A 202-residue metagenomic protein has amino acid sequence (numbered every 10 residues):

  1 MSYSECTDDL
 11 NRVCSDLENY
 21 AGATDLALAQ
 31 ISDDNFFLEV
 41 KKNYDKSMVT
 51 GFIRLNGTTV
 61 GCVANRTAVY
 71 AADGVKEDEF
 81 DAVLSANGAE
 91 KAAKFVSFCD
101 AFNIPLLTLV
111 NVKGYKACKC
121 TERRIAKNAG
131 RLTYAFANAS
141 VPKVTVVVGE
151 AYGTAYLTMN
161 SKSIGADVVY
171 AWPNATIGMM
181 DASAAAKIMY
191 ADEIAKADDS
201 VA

Functional and structural regions predicted by a protein language model:
M1-A202: Ligand-binding clefts of soluble mixed alpha/beta catalytic domains
